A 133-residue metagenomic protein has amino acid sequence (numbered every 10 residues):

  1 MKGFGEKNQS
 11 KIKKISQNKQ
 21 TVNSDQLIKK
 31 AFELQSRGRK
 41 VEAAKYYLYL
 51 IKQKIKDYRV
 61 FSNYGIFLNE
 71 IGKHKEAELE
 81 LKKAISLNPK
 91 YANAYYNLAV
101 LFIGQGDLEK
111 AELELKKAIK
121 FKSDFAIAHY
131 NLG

Functional and structural regions predicted by a protein language model:
M1-Q26: Long, contiguous interaction/recruitment modules in multidomain scaffold/adaptor proteins
G5-K7, S36-L48, E70-K83, I103-K117 (+1 more regions): Structural signature of tandem alpha-helical TPR/SEL1-like repeats, specifically the intra-repeat loop/turn
N18-R59, N63: N-terminal segments that cap or nucleate solenoid repeat domains
I28-F32, S36, R59-E70, N93-G104 (+1 more regions): Conserved alpha-helical positions within TPR/SEL1-like repeat arrays
